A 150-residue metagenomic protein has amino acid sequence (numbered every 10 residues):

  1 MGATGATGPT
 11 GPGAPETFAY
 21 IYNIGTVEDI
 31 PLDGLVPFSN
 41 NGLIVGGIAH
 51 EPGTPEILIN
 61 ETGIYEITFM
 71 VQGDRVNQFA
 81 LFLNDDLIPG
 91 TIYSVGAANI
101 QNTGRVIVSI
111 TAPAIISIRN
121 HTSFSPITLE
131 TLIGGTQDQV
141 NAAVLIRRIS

Functional and structural regions predicted by a protein language model:
A3-S150: Extracellular jelly-roll beta-sandwich "head" domains, especially the C-terminal globular C1q domain
